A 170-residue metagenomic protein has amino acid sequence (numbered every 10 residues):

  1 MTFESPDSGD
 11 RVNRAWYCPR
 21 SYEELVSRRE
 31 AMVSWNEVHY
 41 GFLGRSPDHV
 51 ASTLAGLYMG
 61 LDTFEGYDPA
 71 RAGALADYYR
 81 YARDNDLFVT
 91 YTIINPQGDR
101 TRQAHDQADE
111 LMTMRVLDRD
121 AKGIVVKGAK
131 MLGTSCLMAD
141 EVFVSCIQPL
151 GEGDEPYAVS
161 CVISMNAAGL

Functional and structural regions predicted by a protein language model:
T2-V89, S135-C136: Internal helix-loop-helix
Y91-L170: FAD-binding core of flavoproteins
